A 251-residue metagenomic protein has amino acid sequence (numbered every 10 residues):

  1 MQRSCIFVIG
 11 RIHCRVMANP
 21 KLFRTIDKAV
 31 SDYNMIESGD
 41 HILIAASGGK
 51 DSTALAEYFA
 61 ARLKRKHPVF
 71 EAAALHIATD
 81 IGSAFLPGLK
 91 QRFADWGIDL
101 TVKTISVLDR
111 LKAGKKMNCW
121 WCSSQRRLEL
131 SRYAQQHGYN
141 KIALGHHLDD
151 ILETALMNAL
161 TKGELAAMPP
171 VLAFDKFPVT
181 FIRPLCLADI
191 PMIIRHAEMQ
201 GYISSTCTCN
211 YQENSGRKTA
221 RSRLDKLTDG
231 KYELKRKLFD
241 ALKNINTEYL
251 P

Functional and structural regions predicted by a protein language model:
C5, I9-A155, T161-E164, P191-M199: ATP-dependent adenylation/nucleotidyltransferase module used to activate substrates
T79-I81, V107-D109, L172-D175, A188 (+2 more regions): Residue-level detector of flexible, active-site-proximal loop/helix-junction positions within diverse enzyme catalytic
L111-G114, G216-K218, T247-L250: Short, solvent-exposed polar/charged micro-motifs at secondary-structure junctions
D149-K226: Catalytic subdomain that performs nucleotidyl-dependent activation
L227, K231: Conserved anion/nucleotide-ligand pocket segment
E233-P251: A short, charged, Gly/Pro-tolerant segment at domain boundaries
